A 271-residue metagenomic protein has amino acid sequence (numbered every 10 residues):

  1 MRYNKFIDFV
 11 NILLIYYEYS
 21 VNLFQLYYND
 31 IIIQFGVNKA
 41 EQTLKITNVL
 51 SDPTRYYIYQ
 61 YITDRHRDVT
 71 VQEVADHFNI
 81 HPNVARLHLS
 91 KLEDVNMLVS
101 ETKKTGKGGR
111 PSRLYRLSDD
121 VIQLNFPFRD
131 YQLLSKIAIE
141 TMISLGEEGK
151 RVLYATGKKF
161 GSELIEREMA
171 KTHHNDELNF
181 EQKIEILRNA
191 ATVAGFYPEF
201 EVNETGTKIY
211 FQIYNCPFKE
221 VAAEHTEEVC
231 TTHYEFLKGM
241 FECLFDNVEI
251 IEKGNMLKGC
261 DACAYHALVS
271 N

Functional and structural regions predicted by a protein language model:
Y3-F9, L13-D120: Basic, Lys/Arg-rich alpha-helical nucleic-acid-recognition elements, primarily the DNA-binding modules of transcription
T47, P111-E148: Conserved segment of winged-helix/HTH DNA-binding domains
T102-T105, E252-L257: Short, solvent-exposed loop/turn elements at beta->coil junctions and helix N-caps that rim active or binding pockets
K107-P111, T207, K258-D261: Short acidic/glycine-enriched loop/turn segments that link adjacent beta-strands
D119-F126, F218-A222, N271: Short, charged/polar, Gly/Pro-enriched secondary-structure boundary elements
L133-K136, E140-E252: Mid-protein regulatory/catalytic core that forms ligand/cofactor-binding pockets and protein-protein interaction
F245-V248, K258-A262: Coil-to-beta-strand transition motifs
D261-V269: C-terminal edge-of-domain segments
